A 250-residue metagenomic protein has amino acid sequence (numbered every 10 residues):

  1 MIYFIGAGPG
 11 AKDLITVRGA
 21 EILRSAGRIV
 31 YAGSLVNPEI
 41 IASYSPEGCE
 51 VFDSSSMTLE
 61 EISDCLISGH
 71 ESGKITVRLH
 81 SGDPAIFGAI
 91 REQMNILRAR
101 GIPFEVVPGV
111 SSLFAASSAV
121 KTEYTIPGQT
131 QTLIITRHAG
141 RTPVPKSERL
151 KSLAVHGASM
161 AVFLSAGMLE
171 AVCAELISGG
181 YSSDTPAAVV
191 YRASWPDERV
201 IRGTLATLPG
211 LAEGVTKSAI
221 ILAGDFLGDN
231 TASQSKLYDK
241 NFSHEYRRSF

Functional and structural regions predicted by a protein language model:
M1-V110: Class I S-adenosyl-L-methionine
I2, S72-T76, T130-T132, G140 (+1 more regions): A contiguous loop/helix-start segment that scaffolds small-molecule binding in enzyme catalytic cores
I15-V17, A115-S118, V172-C173: Short hydrophobic alpha-helical segments that form membrane-spanning helices or hydrophobic packing faces of helical
A26-G27, I96-P103, P127, L208-A219: Structural recognition of alpha->loop->beta junctions
N37, A85-F87, L113, W195-P196 (+1 more regions): Short, active-site-adjacent cap segments at secondary-structure transitions
S43-Y44, A119-V120, E175: Residue-level signal for well-ordered alpha-helical positions
D83-H156, R199-R202: Class I SAM-dependent methyltransferase SAM-binding "motif I" and its flanking Rossmann-like core
